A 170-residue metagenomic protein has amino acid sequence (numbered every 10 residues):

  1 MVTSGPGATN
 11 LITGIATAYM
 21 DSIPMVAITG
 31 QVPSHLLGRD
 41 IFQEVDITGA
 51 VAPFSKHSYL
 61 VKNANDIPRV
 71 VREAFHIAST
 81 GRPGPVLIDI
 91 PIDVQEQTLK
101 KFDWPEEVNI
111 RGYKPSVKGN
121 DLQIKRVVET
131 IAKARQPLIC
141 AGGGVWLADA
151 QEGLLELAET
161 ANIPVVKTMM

Functional and structural regions predicted by a protein language model:
M1-M170: N-terminal alpha/beta PP-like core and its mobile active-site loop of ThDP/TPP-dependent enzymes
